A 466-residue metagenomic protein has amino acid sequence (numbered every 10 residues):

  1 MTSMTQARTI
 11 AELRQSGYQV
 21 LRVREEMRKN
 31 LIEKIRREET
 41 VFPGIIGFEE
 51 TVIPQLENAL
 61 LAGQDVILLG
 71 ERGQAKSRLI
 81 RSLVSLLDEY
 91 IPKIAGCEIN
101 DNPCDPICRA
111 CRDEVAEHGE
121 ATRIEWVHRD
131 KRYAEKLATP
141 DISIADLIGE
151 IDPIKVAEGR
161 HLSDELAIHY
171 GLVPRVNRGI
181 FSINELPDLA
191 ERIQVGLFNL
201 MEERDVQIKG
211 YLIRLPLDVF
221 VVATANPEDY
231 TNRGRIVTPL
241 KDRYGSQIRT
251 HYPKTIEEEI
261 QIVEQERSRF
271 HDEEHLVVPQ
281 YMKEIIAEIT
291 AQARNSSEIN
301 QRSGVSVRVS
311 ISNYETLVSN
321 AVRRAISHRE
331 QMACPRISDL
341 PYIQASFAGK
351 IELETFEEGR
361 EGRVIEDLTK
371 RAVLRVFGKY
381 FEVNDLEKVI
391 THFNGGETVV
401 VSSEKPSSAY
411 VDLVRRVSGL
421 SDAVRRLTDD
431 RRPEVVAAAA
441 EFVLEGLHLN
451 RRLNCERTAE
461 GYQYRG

Functional and structural regions predicted by a protein language model:
S3, Q15-N30, T231-R235, K241-S303 (+3 more regions): Conserved C-terminal "switch" segment of AAA+ ATPases
R14-R22, L31-V52: Dynamic helix-loop-helix/coil hinge segments at AAA+ ATPase domain boundaries and subdomain interfaces
F48-E49, L56-G63, E71-R72, V173-V176 (+1 more regions): Phosphate-binding P-loop
A62-V66, A291-I299, I311-M332, S346-L353: AAA+ ATPase "lid" subdomain C-terminal helix
A75-K76: Conserved glycine(s) of the Walker
L79, L83: Hydrophobic positions on the alpha1 helix immediately C-terminal to the Walker A/P-loop
L87-E125, R129-L172, N177-E274, T316-H328: Canonical AAA+ ATPase core
R302, V322-G466: C-terminal engagement/docking regions of AAA+ P-loop ATPases
